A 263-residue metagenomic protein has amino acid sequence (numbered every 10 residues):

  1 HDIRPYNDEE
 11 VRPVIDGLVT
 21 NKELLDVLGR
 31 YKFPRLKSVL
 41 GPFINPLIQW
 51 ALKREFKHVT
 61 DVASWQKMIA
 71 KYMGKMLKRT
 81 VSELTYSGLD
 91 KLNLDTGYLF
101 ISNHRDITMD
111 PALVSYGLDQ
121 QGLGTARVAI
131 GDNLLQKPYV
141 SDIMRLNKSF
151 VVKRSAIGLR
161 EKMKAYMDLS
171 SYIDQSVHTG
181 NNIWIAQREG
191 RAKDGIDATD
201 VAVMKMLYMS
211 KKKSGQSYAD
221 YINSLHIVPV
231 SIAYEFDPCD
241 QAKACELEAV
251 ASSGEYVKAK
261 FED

Functional and structural regions predicted by a protein language model:
H1-Y98, H104-S115, D119, T125 (+2 more regions): Membrane-anchoring hydrophobic helices of lipid-metabolizing enzymes
K71-D263: Soluble catalytic domains of membrane acyltransferases
